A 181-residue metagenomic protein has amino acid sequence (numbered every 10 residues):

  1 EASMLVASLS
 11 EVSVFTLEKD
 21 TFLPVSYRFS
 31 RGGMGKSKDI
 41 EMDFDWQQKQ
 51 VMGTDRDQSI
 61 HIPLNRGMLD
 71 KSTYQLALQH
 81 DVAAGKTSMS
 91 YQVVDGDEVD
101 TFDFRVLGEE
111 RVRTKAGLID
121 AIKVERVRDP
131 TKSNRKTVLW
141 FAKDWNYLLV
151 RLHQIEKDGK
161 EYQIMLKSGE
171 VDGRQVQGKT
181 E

Functional and structural regions predicted by a protein language model:
E1-W46, A84-E181: Acidic, serine/threonine-rich low-complexity disordered tracts
K36-D81: Hydrophobic, well-structured mid-protein blocks that either form specific transmembrane helices
